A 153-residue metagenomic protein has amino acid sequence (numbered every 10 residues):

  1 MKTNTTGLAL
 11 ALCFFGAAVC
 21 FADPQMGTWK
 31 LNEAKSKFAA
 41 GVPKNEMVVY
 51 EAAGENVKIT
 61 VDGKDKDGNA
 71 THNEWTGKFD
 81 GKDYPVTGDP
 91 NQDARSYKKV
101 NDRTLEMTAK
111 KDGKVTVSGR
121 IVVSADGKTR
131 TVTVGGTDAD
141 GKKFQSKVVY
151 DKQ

Functional and structural regions predicted by a protein language model:
M1-L10: Positively charged n-region of N-terminal signal peptides that target proteins for export
A9-A18: Bacterial N-terminal signal peptides
F21-Q153: Hydrophobic small-molecule pocket/channel-lining residues, especially in calycin-type beta-barrels
